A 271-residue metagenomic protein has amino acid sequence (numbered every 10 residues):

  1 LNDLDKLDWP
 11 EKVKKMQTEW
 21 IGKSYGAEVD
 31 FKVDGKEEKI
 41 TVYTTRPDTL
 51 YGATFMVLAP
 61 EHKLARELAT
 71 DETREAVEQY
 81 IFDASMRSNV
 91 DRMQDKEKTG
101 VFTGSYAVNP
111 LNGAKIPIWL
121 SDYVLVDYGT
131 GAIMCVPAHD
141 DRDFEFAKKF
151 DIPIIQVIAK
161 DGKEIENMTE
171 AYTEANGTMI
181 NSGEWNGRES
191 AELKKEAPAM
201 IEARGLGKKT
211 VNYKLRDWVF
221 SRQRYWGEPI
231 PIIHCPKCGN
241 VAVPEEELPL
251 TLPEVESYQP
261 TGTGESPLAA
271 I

Functional and structural regions predicted by a protein language model:
L1-I40, P47, K63, M86 (+1 more regions): Residue patterns forming the tRNA-binding/recognition surfaces of aminoacyl-tRNA synthetases and related DALR
Y43, P60, W119-S121, N181: A secondary-structure boundary/capping signal
H62-D161, E166-N167, A171-Y172: Catalytic alpha/beta core of large soluble enzyme barrels
